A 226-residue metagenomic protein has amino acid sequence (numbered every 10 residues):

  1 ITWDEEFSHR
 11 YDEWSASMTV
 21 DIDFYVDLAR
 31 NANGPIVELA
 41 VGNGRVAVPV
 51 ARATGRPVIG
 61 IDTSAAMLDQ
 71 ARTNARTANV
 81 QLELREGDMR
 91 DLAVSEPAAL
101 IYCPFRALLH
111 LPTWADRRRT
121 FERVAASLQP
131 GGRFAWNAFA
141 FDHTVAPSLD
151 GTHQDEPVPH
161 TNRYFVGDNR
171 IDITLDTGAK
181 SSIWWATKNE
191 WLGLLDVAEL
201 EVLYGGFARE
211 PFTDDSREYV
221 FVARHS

Functional and structural regions predicted by a protein language model:
I1-G34: Conserved class I S-adenosyl-L-methionine
A40-N43: Class I SAM-dependent methyltransferase "Motif I" SAM/SAH-binding loop
A47-D91: Class I SAM-dependent methyltransferase SAM/SAH-binding core
A93-L100: A short acidic, Gly/Pro-enriched loop at the edge of an enzyme's catalytic core that lines a small-molecule cofactor
Y102-P104: A conserved beta-strand element that flanks and buttresses the S-adenosyl-L-methionine
R118-P130: A short glycine-rich, Lys/Arg-flanked "PGG" loop and its adjoining helix->strand segment in the class I
A135-G193: SAM-dependent methyltransferase
K188-S226: C-terminal lobe and adjacent flexible extensions of AdoMet/dcAdoMet transferase-like proteins
